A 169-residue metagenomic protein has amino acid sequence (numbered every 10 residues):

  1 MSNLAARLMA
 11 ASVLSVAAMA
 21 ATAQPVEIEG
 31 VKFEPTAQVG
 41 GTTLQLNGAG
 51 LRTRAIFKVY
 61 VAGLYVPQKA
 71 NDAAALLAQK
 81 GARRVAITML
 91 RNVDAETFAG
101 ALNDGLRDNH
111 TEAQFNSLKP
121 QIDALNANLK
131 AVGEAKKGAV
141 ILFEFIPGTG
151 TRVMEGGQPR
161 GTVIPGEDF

Functional and structural regions predicted by a protein language model:
M1-A10: Bacterial N-terminal signal peptides that target proteins for export
A18-A21: N-terminal signal peptide c-region/cleavage motif recognized by signal peptidases
A23-Q79: N-terminal secretory signal peptides
G30-F33, F145-T149: A short, compositionally biased
K69-G148: Mid-length scaffold segments of soluble, non-membrane domains
M154-G157: Short strand-turn-strand beta-turns centered on an Asx-Gly dipeptide
R160-F169: Flexible glycine-rich active-site/ligand-binding loops centered on an Asp-His dyad
